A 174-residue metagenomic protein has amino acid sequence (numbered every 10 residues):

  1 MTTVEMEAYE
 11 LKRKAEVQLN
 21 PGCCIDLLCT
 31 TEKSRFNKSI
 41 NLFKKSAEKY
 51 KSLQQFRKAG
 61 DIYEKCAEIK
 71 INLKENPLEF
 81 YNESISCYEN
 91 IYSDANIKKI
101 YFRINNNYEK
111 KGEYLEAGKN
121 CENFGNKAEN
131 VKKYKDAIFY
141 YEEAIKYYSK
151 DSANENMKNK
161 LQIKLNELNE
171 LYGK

Functional and structural regions predicted by a protein language model:
T2-E64, E68: Internal amphipathic alpha-helical repeat/solenoid segments
K33, L53, L73-K74, I91 (+4 more regions): Structural motif corresponding to the intra-repeat A-B loop/turn of tetratricopeptide repeats
A47-E48, Q55, A67-E68, I85-S86 (+3 more regions): Amphipathic alpha-helical segments of tetratricopeptide repeats
Y134-K174: Structured C-terminal portions of repeat-based eukaryotic scaffold domains
